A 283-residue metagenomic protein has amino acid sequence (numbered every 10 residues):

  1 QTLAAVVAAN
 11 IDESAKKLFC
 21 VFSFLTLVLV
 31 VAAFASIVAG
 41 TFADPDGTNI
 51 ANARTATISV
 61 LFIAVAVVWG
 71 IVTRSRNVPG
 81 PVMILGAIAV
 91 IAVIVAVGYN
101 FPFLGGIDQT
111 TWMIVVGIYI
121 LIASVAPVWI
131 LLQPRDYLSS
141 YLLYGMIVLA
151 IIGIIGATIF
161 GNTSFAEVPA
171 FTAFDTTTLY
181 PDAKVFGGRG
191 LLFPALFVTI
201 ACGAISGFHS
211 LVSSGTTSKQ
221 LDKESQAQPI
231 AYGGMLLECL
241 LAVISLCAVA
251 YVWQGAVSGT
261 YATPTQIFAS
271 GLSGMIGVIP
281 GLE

Functional and structural regions predicted by a protein language model:
Q1-A15, D46, T216-I230, A256-M275: Flexible loop linkers connecting adjacent transmembrane helices in multi-pass alpha-helical membrane transporters
Q1-V82, I91-V115, A157, T199-S206: Helix-loop-helix module between adjacent transmembrane segments
E13-L27, G187-A201, V243, Y251 (+2 more regions): Select transmembrane alpha-helical segments in multipass membrane proteins
L27-V30, A89-I94, S140-N162, Q228-G255: Selective recognition of specific alpha-helical transmembrane segments in multi-pass small-molecule
I58, F62, A66, G70 (+12 more regions): Alpha-helical transmembrane segments in multi-pass membrane proteins
I71-L85, I130-S139: Membrane-helix interface "capping/anchor" motifs
Q109-A126, I152-F160, P181-K223, Q228-G233 (+2 more regions): Hydrophobic, membrane-embedded alpha-helices of multi-pass small-molecule transporters
I155-D182, L236-G274, L282: Extracellular/periplasmic helix-exit of transmembrane alpha-helices
